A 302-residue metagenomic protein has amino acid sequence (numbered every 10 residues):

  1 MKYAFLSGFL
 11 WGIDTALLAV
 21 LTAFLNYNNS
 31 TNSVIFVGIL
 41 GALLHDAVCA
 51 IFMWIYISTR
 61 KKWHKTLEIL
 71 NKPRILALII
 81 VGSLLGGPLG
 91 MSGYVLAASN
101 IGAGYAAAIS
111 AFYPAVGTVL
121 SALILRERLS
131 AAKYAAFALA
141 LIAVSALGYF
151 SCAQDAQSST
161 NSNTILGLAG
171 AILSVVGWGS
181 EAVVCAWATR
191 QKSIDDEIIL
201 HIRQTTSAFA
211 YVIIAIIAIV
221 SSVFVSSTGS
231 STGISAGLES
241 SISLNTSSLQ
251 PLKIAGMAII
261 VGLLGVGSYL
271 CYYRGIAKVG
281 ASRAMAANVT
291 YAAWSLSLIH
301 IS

Functional and structural regions predicted by a protein language model:
M1-G8, W63-G93, L166-S174, G229-G267 (+1 more regions): Loop-to-transmembrane-helix transition segments
M1-L43, Q157-R190: Glycine-/small-residue-enriched transmembrane alpha-helix faces in small-molecule transporters and effluxers
G12, A16, L84, P88 (+8 more regions): Hydrophobic/small/kink-forming positions within alpha-helical transmembrane segments of polytopic membrane proteins
V20-S33, F150-S162, V220-Q250: Membrane-interface helix termini and inter-helical loops of multi-pass transporters
T31-G86, L139, G177-E181, L200-V223 (+2 more regions): Transmembrane alpha-helices of multi-pass small-molecule transport proteins
F36-I39, S92-I109, I194-E197, Y272-A287: Structural motif at transmembrane-helix junctions in multi-pass transporters
D46, A50-W54, P114-A122, F137 (+4 more regions): Hydrophobic transmembrane alpha-helices of multi-pass small-molecule transporters
I299-I301: Conserved small/polar residues in nucleotide/adenosyl-binding loops
